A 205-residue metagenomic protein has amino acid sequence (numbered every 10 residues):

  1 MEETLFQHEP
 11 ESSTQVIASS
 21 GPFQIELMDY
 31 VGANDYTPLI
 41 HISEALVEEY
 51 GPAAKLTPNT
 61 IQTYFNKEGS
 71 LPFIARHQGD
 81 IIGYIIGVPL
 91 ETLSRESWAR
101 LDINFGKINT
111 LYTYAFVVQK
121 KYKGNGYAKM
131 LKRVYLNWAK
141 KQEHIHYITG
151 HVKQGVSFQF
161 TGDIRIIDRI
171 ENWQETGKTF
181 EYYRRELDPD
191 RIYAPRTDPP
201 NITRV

Functional and structural regions predicted by a protein language model:
F6-T60, K67, P72-I82: Short amphipathic alpha-helix that is part of the acyltransferase structural core
K55, T161-D163: Anionic, Ser/Thr-rich low-complexity intrinsically disordered regions
T60-I61, W98-N104, D168-E171: Short, P/G- and charge-enriched loop/turn segments at secondary-structure junctions
I81, I85-A115, T176: Conserved acyl-donor/pantetheine-binding loop and adjacent beta-alpha core of acyl/acetyltransferases and related
A115-V118, G124-N137: Conserved acetyl-CoA-binding loop-helix of GNAT-fold acetyltransferases
A139-Q154: Conserved GNAT acetyl-CoA-binding A-motif
T149-K153, D163-Y182: Conserved catalytic-core motifs of GNAT/GCN5-like acyltransferases
D198-V205: Short, cationic low-complexity segments
